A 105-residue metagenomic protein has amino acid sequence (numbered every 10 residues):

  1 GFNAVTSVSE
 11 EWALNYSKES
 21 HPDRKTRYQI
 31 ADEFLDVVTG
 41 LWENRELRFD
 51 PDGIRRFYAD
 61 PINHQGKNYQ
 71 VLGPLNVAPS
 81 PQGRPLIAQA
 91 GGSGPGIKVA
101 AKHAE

Functional and structural regions predicted by a protein language model:
F2-H103: Internal, glycine-rich beta/alpha segment that forms the wall or movable "lid" of small-molecule/cofactor binding
